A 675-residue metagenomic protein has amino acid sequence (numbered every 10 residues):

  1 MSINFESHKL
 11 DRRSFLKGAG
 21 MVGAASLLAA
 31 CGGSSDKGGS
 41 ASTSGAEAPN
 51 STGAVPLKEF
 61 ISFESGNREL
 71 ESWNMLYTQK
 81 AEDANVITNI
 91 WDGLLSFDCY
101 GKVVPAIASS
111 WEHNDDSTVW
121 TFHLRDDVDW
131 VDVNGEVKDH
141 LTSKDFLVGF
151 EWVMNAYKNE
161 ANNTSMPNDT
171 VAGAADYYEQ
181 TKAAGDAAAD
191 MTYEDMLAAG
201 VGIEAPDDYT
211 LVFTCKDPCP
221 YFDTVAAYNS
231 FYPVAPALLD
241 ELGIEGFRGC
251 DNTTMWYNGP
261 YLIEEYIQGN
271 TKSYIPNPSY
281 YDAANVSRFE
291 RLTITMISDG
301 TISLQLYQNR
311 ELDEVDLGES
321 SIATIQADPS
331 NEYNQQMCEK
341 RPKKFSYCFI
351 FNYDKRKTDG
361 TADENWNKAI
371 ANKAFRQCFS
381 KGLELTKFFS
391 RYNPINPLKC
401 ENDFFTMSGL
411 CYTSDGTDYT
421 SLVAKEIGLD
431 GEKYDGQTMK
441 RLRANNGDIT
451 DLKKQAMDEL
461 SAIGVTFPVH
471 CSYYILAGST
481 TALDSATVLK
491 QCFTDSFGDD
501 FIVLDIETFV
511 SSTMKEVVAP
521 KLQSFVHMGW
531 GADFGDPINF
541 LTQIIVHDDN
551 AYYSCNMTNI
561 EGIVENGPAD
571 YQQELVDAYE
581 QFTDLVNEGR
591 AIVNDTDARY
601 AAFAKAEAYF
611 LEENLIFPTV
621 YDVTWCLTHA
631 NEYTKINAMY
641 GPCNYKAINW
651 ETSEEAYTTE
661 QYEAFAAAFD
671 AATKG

Functional and structural regions predicted by a protein language model:
M1-L10, S14, G18-A30: N-terminal secretory signal peptides
S62-D116, W256: N-terminal lobe/hinge region of extracytoplasmic solute-binding protein
G66-N67, E264-P278, T293-G360, T386 (+1 more regions): Extracellular/periplasmic solute-recognition and catalytic clefts
S109-G173, V212, S303-L306, N365-A371 (+2 more regions): Aromatic- and charge-enriched surface segment that lines or borders ligand/interaction sites
K138, S143-V148, D208-T214, P260 (+8 more regions): Alpha-helical secondary-structure segments
D186-M191, M196-G200, P206-Y209, T214-T293 (+2 more regions): Gly/Pro-rich hinge or "lid" segments in bacterial periplasmic/extracellular proteins
Q268, L306, N396-P397, Y434-A532 (+2 more regions): Ligand/substrate-recognition segments at binding pockets and active sites
C378-A424, A477, T481-Q491, V518-G675: Detector for C-terminal structural segments
